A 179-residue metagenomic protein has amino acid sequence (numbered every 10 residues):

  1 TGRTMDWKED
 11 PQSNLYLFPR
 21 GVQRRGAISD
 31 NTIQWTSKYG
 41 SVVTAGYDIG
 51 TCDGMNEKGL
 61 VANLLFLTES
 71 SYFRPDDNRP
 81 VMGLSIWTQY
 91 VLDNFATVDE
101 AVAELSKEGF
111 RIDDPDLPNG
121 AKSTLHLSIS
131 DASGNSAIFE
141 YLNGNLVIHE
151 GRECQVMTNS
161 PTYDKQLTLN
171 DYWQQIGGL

Functional and structural regions predicted by a protein language model:
T1-P80, K107-E108, I112: A contiguous strand-loop segment
N31-A45, F95-D99, A103, D164-L179: A short, charged
G46-Y47, G83-L84, A121: Short, glycine/acidic-rich beta->alpha junctions
T51-D53, K58-L60, T88, S123-L127 (+1 more regions): Generic beta-strand structural signal
L67-E69, T97, E108-F110, S133-N135 (+1 more regions): Short acidic/polar capping segments at secondary-structure boundaries
N78-R111: Alpha/propeptide regions of enzymes that mature by internal proteolysis
V102-K107, D114-H126: Short, surface-exposed recognition loops or helix-turn segments adjacent to catalytic cores
P118-G178: Extended amphipathic alpha-helical segments with heptad-repeat/coiled-coil character used for oligomerization, fusion
